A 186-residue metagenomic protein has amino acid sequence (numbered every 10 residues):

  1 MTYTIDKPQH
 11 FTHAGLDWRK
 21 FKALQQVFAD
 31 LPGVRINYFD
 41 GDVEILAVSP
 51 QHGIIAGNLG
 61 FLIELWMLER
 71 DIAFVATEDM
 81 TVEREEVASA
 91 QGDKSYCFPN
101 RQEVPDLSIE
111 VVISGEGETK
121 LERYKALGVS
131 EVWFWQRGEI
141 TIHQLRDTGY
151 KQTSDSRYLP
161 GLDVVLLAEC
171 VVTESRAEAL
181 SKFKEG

Functional and structural regions predicted by a protein language model:
M1-N37: Polyampholytic, low-complexity intrinsically disordered segments
M1-T12, G60-W66, R70-L127, W133-G186: C-terminal interaction segment
D17, S49, N100: A broadly conserved detector of short glycine/acidic/proline-rich loop/turn motifs that flank catalytic sites and bind
F21-L24, I55, K120: Hydrophobic side chains in well-ordered alpha-helices
L31-G33, D40, V104-D106: Sequence-level motif detector for i,i+2 pairs with an aromatic at +2
Y38-A47: Short, aliphatic-rich beta-strand segments
E44, Q51, E116: Glycine-/small-residue-rich active-site loops that bind phosphorylated ligands and cofactors
V48, H52-A56: Nuclease catalytic cores
